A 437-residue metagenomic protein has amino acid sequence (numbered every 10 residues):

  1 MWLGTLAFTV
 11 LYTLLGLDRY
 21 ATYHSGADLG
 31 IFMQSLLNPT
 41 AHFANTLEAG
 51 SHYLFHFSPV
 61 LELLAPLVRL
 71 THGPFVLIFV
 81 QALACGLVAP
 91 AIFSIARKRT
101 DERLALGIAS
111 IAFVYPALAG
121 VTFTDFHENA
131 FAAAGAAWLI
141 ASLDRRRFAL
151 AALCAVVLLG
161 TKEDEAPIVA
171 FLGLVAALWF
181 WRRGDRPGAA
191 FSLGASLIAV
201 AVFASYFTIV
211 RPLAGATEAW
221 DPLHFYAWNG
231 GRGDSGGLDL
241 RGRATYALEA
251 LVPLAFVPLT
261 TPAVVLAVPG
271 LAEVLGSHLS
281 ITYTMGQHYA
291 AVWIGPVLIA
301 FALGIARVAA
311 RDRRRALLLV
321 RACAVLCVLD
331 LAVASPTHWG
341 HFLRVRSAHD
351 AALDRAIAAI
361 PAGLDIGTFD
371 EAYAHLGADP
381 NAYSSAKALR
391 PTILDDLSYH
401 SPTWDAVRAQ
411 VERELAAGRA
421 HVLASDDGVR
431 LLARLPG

Functional and structural regions predicted by a protein language model:
M1-L14, S94-R97, F148, A190-A195: Start-transfer (signal-anchor) and selected internal transmembrane alpha helices of multi-pass inner/ER membrane
W2-L6, R103, S196-V200, R307-S335: Signature aromatic-anchored transmembrane alpha helix within multi-pass, membrane-resident enzymes that catalyze glycan
L11-L15, H24, D28-I31, N38-P39 (+2 more regions): Membrane-lumen/periplasm interface segments of specific transmembrane helices in polyprenyl phosphate-linked
L14, G30-H52, P59-V60, L143: Extracytosolic helix-loop segments that constitute the early lumenal/periplasmic catalytic or substrate-binding loops
F75-R99: Transmembrane-helix motifs of polytopic, lipid-linked glycan transferases
V80-G86, G107-W138, V157-A170, Y289-W293: Multi-pass, polyprenyl lipid-linked donor-dependent membrane glycosyltransferases
A91-S94, I111, T122, A130-A155 (+2 more regions): Specific aromatic-rich, kink-prone transmembrane helix
V265-R313: Hydrophobic/aromatic-rich transmembrane helices and adjacent perimembrane loops
